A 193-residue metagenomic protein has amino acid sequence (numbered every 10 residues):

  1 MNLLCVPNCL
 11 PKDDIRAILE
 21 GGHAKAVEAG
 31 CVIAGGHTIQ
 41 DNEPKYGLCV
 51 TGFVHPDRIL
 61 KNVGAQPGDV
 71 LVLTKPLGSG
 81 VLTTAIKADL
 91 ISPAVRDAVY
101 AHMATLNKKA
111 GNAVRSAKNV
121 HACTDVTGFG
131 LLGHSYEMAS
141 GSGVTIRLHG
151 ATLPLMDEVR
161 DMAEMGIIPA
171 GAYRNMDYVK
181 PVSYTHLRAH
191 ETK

Functional and structural regions predicted by a protein language model:
M1-I91: Glycine-rich anion-binding loops of enzyme active sites
V6-N8, V95-R96, N119-A122: A short, structure-level motif marking secondary-structure boundaries and short turns
P11-V32, I39-Y46, D57, S116-R188: Glycine-/charge-enriched secondary-structure boundary and capping motifs
H37, V63, T74, V99-M103 (+2 more regions): Glycine- and other small-residue-rich loops at beta-strand/loop junctions that grip anionic moieties
V50-R58, V95-A98, H102-V114: Active-site glycine-rich loop that binds ribose-phosphate moieties when present
T83-A88, N107-A113, G133-S135: Short amphipathic alpha-helical segments, especially helix-boundary/capping motifs
I86-A98, E164-I167, V182: Active-site phosphate/oxyanion-binding loops
A189-K193: A short, hydrophobic C-terminal helix/tail in secreted or cell-surface proteins
